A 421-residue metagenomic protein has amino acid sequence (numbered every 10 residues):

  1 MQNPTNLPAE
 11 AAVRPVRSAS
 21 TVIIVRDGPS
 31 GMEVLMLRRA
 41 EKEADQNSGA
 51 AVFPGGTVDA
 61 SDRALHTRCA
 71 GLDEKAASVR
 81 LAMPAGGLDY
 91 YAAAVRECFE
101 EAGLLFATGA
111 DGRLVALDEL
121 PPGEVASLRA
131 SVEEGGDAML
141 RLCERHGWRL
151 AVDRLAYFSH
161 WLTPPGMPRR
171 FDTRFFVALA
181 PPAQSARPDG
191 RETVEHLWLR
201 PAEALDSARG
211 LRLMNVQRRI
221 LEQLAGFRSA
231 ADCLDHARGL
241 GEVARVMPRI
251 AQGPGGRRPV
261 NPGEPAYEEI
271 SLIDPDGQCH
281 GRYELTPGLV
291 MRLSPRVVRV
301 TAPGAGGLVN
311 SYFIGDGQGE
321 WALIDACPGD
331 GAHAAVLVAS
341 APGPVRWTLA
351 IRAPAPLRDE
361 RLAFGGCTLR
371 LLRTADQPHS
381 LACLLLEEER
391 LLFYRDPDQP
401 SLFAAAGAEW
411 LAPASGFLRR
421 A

Functional and structural regions predicted by a protein language model:
M1-S294: N-terminal leader/linker segments that precede catalytic domains of diphosphate-processing enzymes
V25, L37-A40, P54-G56, A302-P303 (+3 more regions): Acidic/polar N-terminal loop/beta-strand segments that form early-domain functional surfaces
M36, Y157, W198, R299 (+4 more regions): Structural signal for conserved beta-strand scaffold positions within catalytic alpha/beta enzyme cores
P188-G190, P262, I324-D325, Y394 (+1 more regions): Short amphipathic beta-strand/extended segments with alternating polar/hydrophobic composition
A208, S340-A341, L349-I351: Alpha-helix C-terminal capping segments
C279-G343, A355-E409: Catalytic core of the metallo-beta-lactamase
R346-A355, A414: Catalytic nucleophile loop
A408-A421: Divalent metal-dependent hydrolysis catalytic cores, especially in the metallo-beta-lactamase
